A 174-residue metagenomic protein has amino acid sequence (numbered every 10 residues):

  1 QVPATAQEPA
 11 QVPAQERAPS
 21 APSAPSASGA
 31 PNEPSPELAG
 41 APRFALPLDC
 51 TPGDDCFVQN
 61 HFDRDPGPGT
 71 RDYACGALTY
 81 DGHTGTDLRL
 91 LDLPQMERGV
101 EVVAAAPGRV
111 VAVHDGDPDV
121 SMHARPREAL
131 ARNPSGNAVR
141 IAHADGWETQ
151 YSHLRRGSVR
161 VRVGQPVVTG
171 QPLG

Functional and structural regions predicted by a protein language model:
Q1-A39: Compositionally biased, proline/threonine/alanine/serine-rich low-complexity intrinsically disordered stretches
G29-N137, T169: Surface-exposed, glycine-biased beta-strand/turn segments
G76-H83, R140-S152: Short, basic/aromatic beta-hairpin or loop at an interaction surface
L90, A112, H153-R156, G174: A residue-level detector for short acidic-glycine micro-motifs
M96-G99, V103-A104, H143-G170: Short histidine-centered loop motifs in beta-beta connectors
